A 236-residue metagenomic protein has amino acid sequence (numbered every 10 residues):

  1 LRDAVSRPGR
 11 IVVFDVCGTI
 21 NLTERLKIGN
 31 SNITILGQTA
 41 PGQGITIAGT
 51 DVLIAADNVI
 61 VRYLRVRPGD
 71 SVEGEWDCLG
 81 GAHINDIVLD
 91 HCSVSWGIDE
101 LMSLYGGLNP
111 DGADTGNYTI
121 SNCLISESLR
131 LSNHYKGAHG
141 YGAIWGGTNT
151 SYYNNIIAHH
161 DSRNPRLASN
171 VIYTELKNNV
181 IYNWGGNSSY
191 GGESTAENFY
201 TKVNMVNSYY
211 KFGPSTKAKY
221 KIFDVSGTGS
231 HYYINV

Functional and structural regions predicted by a protein language model:
L1, V12-D15: Solvent-exposed adhesion/ligand-recognition segments of exported proteins
R2-R7, I20-L36, Q43-R62, P68-N85: Extracellular beta-strand-rich solenoid/capping regions of secreted or surface-exposed proteins that bind or remodel
F14, L22, I28, G37 (+9 more regions): Extracellular beta-strand solenoids
C17-I20, T39-G42, G213-T216: Acidic glycine-/aspartate-rich tracts in secreted/extracellular proteins
N32, G37, D57-P68, H83-D99 (+5 more regions): Right-handed parallel beta-helix
V52, G107, G140, N170 (+1 more regions): Active-site beta-loop-alpha junctions enriched in small/polar residues
R166-L167, V180-N183, Y190-G192, Y220-G229 (+1 more regions): Sequence-level preference for short, compositionally simple segments enriched in small aliphatic or small polar residues
S194-E197, V206, Y210-S215, K221-S226: Hydrophobic alpha-helical bundle architecture
